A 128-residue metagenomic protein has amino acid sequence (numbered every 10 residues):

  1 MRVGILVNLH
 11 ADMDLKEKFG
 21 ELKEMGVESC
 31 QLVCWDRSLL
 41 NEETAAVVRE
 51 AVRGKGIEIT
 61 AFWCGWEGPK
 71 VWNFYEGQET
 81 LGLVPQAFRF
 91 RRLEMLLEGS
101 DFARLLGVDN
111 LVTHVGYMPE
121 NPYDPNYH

Functional and structural regions predicted by a protein language model:
M1-Q31: Non-cleavable N-terminal signal-anchor transmembrane helices
R2-V7, C30-L32, I59-C64, L111-T113: Hydrophobic faces of well-ordered beta-strands that scaffold small-molecule active sites in alpha/beta enzyme cores
V7-K16, V33-V47, K70-W72, M118-Y123: Acidic-and-aromatic substrate-binding clefts and catalytic sites of carbohydrate-active enzymes
M13-E17, G54, V71-H128: Active-site acidic/histidine proton-transfer and metal-coordination neighborhood in alpha/beta enzyme cores
F19-G26, L40-W66, E98-G107: Acidic (Asp/Glu)-rich catalytic clusters
Q31-W35, E58-T60, A87-R91: Short, surface-exposed, polar/charged, turn-prone segments marking secondary-structure boundaries
